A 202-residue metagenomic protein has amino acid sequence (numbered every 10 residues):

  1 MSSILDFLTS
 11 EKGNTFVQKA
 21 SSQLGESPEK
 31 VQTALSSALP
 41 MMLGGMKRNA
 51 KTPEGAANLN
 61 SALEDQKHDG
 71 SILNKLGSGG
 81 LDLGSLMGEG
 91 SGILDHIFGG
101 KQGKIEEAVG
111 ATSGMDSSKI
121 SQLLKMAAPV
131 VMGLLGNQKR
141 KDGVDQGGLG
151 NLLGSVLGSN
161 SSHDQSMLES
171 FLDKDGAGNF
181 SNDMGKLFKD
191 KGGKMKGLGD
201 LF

Functional and structural regions predicted by a protein language model:
M1-F202: A structural "flexibility-hinge" signal
